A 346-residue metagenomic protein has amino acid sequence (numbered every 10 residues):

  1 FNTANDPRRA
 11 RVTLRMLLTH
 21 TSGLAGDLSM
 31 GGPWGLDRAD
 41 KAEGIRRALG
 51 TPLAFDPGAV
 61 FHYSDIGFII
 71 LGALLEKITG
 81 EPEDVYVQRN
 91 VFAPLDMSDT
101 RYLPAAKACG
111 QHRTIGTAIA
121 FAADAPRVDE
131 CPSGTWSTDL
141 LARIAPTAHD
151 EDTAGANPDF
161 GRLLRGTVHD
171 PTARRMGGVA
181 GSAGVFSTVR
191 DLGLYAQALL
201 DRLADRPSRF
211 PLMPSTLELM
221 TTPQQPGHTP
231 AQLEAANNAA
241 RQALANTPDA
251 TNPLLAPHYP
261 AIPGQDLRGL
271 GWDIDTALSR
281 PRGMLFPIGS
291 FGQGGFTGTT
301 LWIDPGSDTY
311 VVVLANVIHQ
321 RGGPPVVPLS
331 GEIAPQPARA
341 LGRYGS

Functional and structural regions predicted by a protein language model:
F1: Acyl-group handling in specialized metabolite and lipid biosynthesis
A4-I288: Short, surface-exposed loop or secondary-structure junction motifs that flank catalytic or metal-binding residues
G289-S346: Structured C-terminal helix/loop/strand segments within mature extracytoplasmic catalytic/sensor domains
